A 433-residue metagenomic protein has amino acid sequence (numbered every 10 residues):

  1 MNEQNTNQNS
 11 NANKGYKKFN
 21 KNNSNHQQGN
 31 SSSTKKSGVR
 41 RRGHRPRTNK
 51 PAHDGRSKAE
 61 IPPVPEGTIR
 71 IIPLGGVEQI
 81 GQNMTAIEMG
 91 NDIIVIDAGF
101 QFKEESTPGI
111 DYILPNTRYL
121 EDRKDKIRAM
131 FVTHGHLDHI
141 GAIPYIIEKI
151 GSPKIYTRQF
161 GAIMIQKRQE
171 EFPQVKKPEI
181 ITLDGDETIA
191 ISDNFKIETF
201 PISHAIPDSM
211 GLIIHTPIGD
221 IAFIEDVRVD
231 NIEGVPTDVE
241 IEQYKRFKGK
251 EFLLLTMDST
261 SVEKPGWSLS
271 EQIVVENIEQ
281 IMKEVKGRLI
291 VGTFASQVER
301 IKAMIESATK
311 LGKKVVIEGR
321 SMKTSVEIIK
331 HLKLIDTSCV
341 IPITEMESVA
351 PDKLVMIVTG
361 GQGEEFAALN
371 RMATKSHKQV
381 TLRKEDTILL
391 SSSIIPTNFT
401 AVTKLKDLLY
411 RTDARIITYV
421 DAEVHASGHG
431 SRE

Functional and structural regions predicted by a protein language model:
M1-P63: Intrinsically disordered, low-complexity RNA-associated tracts
E3, K323, I328-I329, M346-G360: Helix-enriched interaction subdomains in cytosolic or periplasmic regions, typified by TIR/SEFIR signaling/NADase cores
R47-F131, H136-E347, A367-T381, T400-K404: His/Asp/Glu-rich metal-coordinating catalytic cores of metallo-dependent phosphodiesterases/hydrolases acting on
Q82, D352-L354, E385: Short, surface-exposed beta-edge/turn micro-motifs
E263-P265, E364, I395-N398, E423-G428: Short, small-residue-enriched loops and turns at beta-alpha junctions that line or gate enzyme active sites
T293-A295, G319-R320, V358-Q362, S391-I395: Structural motif
K384-A401, L405-K406, T412-I417: Active-site-adjacent C-terminal substructures of enzyme catalytic domains
L409-E433: Generic long, charged, amphipathic alpha-helical segments
